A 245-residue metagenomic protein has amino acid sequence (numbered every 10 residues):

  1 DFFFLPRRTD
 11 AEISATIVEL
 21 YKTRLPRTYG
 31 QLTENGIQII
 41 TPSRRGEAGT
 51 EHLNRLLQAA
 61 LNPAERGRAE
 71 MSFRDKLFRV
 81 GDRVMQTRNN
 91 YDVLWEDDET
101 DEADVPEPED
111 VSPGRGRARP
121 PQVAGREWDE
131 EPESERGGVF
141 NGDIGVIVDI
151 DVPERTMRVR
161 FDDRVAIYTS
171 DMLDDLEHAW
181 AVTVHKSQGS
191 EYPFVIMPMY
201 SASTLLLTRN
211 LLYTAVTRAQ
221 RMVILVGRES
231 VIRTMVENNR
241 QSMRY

Functional and structural regions predicted by a protein language model:
D1-G114, R119-R136: Conserved helicase motor core of P-loop NTPases
E109-P113, R117, Q122-R136, N141-Y245: C-terminal accessory regions
